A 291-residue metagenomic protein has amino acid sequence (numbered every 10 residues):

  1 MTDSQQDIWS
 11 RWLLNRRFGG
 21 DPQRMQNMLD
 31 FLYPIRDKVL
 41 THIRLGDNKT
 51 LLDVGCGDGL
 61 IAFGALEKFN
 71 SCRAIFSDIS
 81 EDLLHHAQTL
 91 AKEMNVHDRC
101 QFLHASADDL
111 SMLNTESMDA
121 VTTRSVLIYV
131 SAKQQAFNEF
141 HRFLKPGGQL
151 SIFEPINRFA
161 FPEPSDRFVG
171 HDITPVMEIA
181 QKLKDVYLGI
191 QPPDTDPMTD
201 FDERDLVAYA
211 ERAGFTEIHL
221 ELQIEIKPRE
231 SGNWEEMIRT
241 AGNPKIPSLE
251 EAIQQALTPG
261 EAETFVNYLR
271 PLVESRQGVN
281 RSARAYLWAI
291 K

Functional and structural regions predicted by a protein language model:
M1-D47, L60-G64, K68, L83-H86: Conserved class I S-adenosyl-L-methionine
D3-Q23, E217-R276: C-terminal helical/coil "lid" or tail adjacent to the Rossmann-like core of SAM-dependent
T50-V54, D58-L110: Class I SAM-dependent methyltransferase SAM/SAH-binding core
S111-A120: A short acidic, Gly/Pro-enriched loop at the edge of an enzyme's catalytic core that lines a small-molecule cofactor
D119-Q134, I156: A short SAM/SAH-binding and catalytic strip from SAM-dependent methyltransferases
Q134-Q149: A short glycine-rich, Lys/Arg-flanked "PGG" loop and its adjoining helix->strand segment in the class I
Q149-Q181: Conserved class I S-adenosyl-L-methionine
M198-A213: Short alpha-helix
